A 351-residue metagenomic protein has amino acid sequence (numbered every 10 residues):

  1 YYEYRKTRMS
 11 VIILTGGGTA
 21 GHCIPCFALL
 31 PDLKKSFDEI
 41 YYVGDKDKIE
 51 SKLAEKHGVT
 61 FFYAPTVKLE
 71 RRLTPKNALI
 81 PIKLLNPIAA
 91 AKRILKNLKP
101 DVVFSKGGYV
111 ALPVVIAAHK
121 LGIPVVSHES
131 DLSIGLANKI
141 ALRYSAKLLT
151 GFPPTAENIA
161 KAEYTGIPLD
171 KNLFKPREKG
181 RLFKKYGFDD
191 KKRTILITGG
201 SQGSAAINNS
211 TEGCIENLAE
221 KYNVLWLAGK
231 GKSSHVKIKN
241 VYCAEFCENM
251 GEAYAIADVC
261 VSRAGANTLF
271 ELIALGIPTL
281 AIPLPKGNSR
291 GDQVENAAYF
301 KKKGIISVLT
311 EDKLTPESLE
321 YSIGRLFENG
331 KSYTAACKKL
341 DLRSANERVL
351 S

Functional and structural regions predicted by a protein language model:
E3, D38-Y41, T60, H119-G180: Active-site-proximal region of nucleotide-activated glycan assembly enzymes, centered on histidine/acidic-rich loops
I13-G17, S36-K83, K92, T310-D312: Conserved nucleotide-sugar phosphate-binding/catalytic loop shared by glycosyltransferases and other
K48, L53, H57, R177-K184 (+3 more regions): Donor-nucleotide binding loops and adjacent catalytic segments primarily of GT-B fold Leloir glycosyltransferases
A90-V103, L112-V126, K139-Y144: Glycosyltransferases and closely related glycan-assembly transferases that use nucleotide-activated donors
P100-V102, C247, E252-F270, I277-P278: Acidic donor-binding loop of glycosyltransferase active sites
K303-G330: C-terminal "capping" alpha-helix adjacent to the active site of nucleotide-linked donor transferases in cell-envelope
R325, L342-S351: C-terminal alpha-helical cap of glycosyltransferases
K331-R343: A short, well-ordered alpha-helix in the C-terminal region of glycosyltransferases
